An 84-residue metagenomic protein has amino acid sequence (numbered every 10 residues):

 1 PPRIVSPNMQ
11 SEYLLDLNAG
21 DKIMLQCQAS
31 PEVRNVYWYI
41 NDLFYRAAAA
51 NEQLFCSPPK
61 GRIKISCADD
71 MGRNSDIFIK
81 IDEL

Functional and structural regions predicted by a protein language model:
P1-I4: Proline/serine/threonine-rich low-complexity linkers at boundaries of modular beta-sandwich domains
S6-L84: Long, low-complexity serine/threonine/glycine- and acidic-rich segments characteristic of extracellular
